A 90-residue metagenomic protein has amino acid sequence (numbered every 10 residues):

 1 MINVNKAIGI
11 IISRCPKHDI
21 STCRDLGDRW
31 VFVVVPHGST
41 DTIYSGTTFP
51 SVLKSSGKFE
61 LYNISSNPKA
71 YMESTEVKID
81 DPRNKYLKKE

Functional and structural regions predicted by a protein language model:
M1-D19, K78, P82-K89: Short, non-transmembrane alpha-helical segments in secretory-pathway proteins
P16, P36, S56-K58: Generic preference for well-ordered secondary structure
D19-V52: Exposed beta-strand-loop-beta-strand "reactive/processing" segments of non-cytosolic proteins
G27, V31, M72, V77-I79 (+1 more regions): Solvent-exposed, non-transmembrane amphipathic alpha-helical segments
S51-I79: A short, surface-exposed interaction/processing loop segment used at functional sites
